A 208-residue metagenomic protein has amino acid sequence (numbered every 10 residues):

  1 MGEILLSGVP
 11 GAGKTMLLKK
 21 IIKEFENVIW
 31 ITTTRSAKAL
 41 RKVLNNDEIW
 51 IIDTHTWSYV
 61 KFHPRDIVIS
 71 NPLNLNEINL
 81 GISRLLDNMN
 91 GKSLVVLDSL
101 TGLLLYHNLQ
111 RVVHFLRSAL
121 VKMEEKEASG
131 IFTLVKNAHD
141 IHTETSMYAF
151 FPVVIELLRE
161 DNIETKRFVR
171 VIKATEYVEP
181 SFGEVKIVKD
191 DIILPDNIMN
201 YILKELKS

Functional and structural regions predicted by a protein language model:
M1-K42, N200-S208: Glycine-rich P-loop/Walker A and Walker A-like loops and their local beta1-loop-alpha1 context in P-loop NTPases
E3, T34-I78: Nucleotide-state-sensitive switch-loop elements of NTP-binding domains
L5, L94-L97, I131: Structural motif
F25-E26, N46-E48, F151-P152: Short, well-ordered alpha-helix to beta-strand connector turns
R35-K38, T56-Y59, L100-G102, K136-D140 (+2 more regions): Conserved nucleotide-binding/hydrolysis micro-motifs of P-loop NTPases
V60-L120: Phosphate-binding/switch loop-helix module in NTP-utilizing enzymes
H107, R111-H139: Substrate-engagement module of ASCE P-loop NTPases
V135-L203: Phosphate-binding/switch region of NTP-binding enzymes
